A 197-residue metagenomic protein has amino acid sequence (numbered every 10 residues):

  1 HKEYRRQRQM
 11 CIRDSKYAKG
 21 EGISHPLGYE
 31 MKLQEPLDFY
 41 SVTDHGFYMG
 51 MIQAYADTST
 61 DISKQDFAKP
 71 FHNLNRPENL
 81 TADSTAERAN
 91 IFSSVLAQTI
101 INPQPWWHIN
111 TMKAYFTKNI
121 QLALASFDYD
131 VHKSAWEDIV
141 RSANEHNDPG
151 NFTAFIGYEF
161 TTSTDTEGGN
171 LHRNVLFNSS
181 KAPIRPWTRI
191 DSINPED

Functional and structural regions predicted by a protein language model:
K2-I12: Single conserved hydrophobic/aromatic residue that forms the stacking wall/gate of nucleotide- or nucleobase-binding
E3-Y4, A18-E21, H132-A135, A154: A short linear-motif detector with a strong N-terminal bias
A18, G22-Y29, A143-N147: Sec/Tat-exported extracytoplasmic proteins
Q34-D197: Surface-exposed loop and adjacent secondary-structure segments within mature catalytic domains
